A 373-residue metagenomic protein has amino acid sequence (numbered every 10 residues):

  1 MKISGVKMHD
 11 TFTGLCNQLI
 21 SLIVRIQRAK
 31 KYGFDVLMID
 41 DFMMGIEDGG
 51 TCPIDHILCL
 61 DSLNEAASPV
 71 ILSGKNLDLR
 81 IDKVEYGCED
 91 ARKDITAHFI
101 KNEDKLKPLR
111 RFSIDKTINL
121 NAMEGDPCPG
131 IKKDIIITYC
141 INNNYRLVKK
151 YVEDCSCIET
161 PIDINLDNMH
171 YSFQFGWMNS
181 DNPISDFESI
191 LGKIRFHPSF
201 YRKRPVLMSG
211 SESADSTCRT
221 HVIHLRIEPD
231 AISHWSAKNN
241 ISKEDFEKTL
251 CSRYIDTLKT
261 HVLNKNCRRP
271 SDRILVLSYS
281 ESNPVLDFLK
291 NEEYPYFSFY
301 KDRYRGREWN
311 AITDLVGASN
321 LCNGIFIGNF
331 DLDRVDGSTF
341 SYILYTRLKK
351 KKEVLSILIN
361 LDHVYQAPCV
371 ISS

Functional and structural regions predicted by a protein language model:
M1, I46-L77, D163-P270: Secretory-pathway luminal glycosyltransferase catalytic domains
M1-F12: Nucleotide-activated donor-dependent transferases that construct or modify glycoconjugates
D10-I20: A short, glycine/small-residue-rich beta-strand->loop->alpha-helix junction that serves as a flexible
Q18-K30, Y254-L263: Histidine-anchored nucleotide/phosphate-binding helix
L19, I23, A311-Y365: A donor-sugar binding/catalytic signature common to diverse glycosyltransferases and related nucleotide-sugar
G49-L63, N283-Y294, T339-T346: Short, aromatic/basic amphipathic alpha-helical patches
L77-I164: Extracellular, modular beta-sheet/disulfide-rich ectodomains of secreted and cell-surface proteins
L225-E228, S252-R307: Catalytic donor nucleotide-activated moiety binding site of glycosyltransferases and closely related
